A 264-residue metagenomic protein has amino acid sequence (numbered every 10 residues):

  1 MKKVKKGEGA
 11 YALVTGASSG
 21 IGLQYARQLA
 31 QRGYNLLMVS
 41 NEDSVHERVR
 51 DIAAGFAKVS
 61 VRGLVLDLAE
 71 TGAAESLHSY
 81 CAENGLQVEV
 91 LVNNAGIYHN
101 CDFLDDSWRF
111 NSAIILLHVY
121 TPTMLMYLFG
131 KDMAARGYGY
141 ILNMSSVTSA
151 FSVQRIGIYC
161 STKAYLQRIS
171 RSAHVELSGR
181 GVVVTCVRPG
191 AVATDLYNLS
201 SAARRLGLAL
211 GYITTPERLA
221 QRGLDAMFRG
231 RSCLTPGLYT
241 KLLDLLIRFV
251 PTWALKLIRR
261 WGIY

Functional and structural regions predicted by a protein language model:
Y11, S18-S19: Conserved glycine-rich cofactor-binding loop
R32-R48: Conserved glycine-rich Rossmann-like NAD(P)H-binding loop of the short-chain dehydrogenase/reductase
N94-H99: Conserved NAD(P)H cofactor-binding loop of Rossmann-fold oxidoreductase domains
D102-L104, F110-I115: Substrate-binding pocket helix/loop in short-chain dehydrogenase/reductase
T123, C186, G207-L242: C-terminal helical subdomain
M126, T162: Active-site helix of classical SDR
S146: Residue(s) in the substrate-gating loop at a strand-loop-helix junction that position the organic substrate next
